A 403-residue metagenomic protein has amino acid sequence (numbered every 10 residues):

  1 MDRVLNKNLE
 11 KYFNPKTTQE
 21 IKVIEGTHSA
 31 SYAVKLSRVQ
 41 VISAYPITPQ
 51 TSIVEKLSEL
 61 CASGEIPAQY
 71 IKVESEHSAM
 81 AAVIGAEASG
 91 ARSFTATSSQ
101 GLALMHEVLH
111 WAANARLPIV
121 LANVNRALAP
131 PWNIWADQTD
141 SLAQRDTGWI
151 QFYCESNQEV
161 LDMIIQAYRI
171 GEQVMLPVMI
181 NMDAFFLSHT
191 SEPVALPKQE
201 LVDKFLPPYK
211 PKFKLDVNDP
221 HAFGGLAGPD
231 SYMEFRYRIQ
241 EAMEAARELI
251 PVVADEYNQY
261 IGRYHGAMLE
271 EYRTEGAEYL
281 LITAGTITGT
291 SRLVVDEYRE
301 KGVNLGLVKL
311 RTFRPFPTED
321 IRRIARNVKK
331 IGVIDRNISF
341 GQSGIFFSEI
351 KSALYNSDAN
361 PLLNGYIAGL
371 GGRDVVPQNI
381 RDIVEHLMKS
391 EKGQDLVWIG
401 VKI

Functional and structural regions predicted by a protein language model:
M1-A143, G148, I165, A184-F185 (+1 more regions): Thiamine diphosphate
S58-S63, E256, L293-L307, Y355-N356: Short helix-loop-beta junction
R126, M182-H189, Y209, G285 (+2 more regions): Glycine-rich beta-alpha junction loops
W132-I134, L249-A267, T283-S291, L310-T318: A general structural motif
W135-A184, N360-R373: Conserved thiamine diphosphate
V178-E270: Conformationally flexible catalytic loops at phosphate/diphosphate-handling active centers
T274-V303, F316-R323: Redox- and metal-dependent alpha/beta enzyme cores, enriched for Fe-S-associated oxidoreductases and cofactor-handling
R336-I403: Peripheral docking tails and interdomain loops at the edges of cofactor- or intermediate-handling domains
